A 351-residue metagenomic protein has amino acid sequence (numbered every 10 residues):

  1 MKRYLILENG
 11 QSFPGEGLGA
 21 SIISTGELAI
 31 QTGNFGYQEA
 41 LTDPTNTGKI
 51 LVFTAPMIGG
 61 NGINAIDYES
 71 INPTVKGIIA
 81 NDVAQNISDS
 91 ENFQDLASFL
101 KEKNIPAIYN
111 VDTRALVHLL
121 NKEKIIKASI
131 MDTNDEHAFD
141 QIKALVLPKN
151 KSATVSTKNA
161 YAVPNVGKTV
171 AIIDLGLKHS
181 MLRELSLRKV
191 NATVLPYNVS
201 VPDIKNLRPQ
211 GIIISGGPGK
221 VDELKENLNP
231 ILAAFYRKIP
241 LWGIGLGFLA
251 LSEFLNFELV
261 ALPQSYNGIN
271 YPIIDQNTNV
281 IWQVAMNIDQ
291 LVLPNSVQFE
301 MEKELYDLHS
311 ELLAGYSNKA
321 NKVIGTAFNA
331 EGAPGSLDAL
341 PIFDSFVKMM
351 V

Functional and structural regions predicted by a protein language model:
M1-T169, L175-L182, S186, L195-N198 (+3 more regions): RNA-binding accessory domains that recognize and position tRNA/RNA substrates
A29, V52, I79, G211-S215 (+1 more regions): Structural motif
P106, T169, P240-W242, E258 (+1 more regions): Proline-centered loop/turn at the N-terminus of a beta-strand
T169, L175-G243: Phosphate-binding active sites in nucleotide-utilizing proteins
S215-W282, E331-S345, M349: Cysteine-nucleophile active-site neighborhood
N277-K322: Catalytic beta-strand/loop cores that center a nucleophilic Ser/Cys/Thr and support acyl-enzyme chemistry
H309-V351: A glycine-centered loop/beta-turn motif at secondary-structure junctions
